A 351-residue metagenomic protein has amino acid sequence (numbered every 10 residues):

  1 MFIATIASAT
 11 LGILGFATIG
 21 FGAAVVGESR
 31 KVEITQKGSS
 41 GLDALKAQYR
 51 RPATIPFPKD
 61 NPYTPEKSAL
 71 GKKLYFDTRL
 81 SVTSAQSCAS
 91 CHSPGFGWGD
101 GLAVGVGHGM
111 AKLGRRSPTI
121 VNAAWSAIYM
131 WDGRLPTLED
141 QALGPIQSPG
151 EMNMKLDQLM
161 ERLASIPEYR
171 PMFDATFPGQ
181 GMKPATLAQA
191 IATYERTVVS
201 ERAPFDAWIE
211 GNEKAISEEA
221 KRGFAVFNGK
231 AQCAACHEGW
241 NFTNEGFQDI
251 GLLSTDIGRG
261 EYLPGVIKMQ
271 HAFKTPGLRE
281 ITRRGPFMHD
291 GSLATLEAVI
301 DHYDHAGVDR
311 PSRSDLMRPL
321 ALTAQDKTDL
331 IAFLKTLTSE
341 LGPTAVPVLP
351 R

Functional and structural regions predicted by a protein language model:
F2-S8, G12-R351: Periplasmic c-type cytochrome electron-transfer domains
